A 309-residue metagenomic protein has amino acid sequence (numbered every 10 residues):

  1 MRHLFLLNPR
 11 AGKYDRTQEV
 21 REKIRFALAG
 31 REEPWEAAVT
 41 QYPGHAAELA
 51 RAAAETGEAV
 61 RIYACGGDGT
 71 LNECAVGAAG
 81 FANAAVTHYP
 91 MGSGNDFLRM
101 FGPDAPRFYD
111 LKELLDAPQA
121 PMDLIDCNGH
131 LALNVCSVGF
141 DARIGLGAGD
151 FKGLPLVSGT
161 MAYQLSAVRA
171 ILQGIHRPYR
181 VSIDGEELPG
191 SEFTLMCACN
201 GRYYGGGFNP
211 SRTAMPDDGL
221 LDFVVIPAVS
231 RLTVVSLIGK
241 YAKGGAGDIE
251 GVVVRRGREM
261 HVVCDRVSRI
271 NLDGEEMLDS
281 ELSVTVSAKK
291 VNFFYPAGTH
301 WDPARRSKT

Functional and structural regions predicted by a protein language model:
M1-I62, H300-T309: ATP/NTP phosphate-donor binding region
P9, C65-G67, Y89-M91: Glycine-rich beta-strand-to-loop/alpha-helix junction loops that act as flexible
T17, I183-G185, G190, M215 (+1 more regions): ATP/nucleoside-binding phosphotransfer catalytic cores, i.e., glycine-rich phosphate-binding loops
T40, G80-C197: Catalytic core of DAGKc-family lipid kinases
T70-A82: Short Gly/Thr/Asp-enriched flexible loops that form oxyanion-binding sites at enzyme active sites
S137, D141, C197-S211, E276: Glycine-rich phosphate/pyrophosphate-binding beta-alpha loops
K152-A162, R212-T233: Gly/Ser/Thr-rich active-site loops/lids in small-molecule metabolic enzymes that frequently grip phosphoryl groups
